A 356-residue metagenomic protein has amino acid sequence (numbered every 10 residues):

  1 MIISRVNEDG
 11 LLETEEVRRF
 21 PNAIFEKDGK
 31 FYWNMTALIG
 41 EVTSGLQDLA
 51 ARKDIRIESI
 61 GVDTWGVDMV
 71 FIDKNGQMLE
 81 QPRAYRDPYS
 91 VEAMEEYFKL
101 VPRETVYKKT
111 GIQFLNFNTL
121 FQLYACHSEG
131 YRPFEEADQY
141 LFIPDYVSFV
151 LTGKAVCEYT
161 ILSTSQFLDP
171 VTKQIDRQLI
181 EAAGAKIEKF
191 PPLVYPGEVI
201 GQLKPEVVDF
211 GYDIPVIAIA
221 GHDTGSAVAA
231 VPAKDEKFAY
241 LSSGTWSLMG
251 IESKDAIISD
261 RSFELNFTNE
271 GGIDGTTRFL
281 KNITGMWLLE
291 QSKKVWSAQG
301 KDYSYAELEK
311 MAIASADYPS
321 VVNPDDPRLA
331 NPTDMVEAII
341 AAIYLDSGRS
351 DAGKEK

Functional and structural regions predicted by a protein language model:
M1-E80, K108, E136, V208-V216: N-terminal glycine/serine-rich phosphate-binding loop of ATP-dependent small-molecule kinases, especially carbohydrate
K27, R52-A84, Q113-F117, S148-D169 (+2 more regions): Short beta-strand-loop/turn "lid" adjacent to the catalytic site in phosphate-handling enzymes
F31-I39, I112, N116, L193-V194 (+2 more regions): Short acidic-aromatic active-site loops that bind/stabilize oxyanions
I55, E188, E236: Structured loop/turn residues at beta-strand edges in well-structured enzyme cores
D87: Carbohydrate-associated surface elements
V91, F98-T110, F121-K154, F167-D169 (+4 more regions): Active-site core segments that coordinate phosphate-bearing ligands/cofactors across diverse enzyme families
Y107-K108, C157-I161, I187: Short beta-strands and strand-loop turn motifs
R177-E198: A conserved helix-loop-beta module that forms one wall/lid of the active-site cleft in ATP-utilizing catalytic domains
